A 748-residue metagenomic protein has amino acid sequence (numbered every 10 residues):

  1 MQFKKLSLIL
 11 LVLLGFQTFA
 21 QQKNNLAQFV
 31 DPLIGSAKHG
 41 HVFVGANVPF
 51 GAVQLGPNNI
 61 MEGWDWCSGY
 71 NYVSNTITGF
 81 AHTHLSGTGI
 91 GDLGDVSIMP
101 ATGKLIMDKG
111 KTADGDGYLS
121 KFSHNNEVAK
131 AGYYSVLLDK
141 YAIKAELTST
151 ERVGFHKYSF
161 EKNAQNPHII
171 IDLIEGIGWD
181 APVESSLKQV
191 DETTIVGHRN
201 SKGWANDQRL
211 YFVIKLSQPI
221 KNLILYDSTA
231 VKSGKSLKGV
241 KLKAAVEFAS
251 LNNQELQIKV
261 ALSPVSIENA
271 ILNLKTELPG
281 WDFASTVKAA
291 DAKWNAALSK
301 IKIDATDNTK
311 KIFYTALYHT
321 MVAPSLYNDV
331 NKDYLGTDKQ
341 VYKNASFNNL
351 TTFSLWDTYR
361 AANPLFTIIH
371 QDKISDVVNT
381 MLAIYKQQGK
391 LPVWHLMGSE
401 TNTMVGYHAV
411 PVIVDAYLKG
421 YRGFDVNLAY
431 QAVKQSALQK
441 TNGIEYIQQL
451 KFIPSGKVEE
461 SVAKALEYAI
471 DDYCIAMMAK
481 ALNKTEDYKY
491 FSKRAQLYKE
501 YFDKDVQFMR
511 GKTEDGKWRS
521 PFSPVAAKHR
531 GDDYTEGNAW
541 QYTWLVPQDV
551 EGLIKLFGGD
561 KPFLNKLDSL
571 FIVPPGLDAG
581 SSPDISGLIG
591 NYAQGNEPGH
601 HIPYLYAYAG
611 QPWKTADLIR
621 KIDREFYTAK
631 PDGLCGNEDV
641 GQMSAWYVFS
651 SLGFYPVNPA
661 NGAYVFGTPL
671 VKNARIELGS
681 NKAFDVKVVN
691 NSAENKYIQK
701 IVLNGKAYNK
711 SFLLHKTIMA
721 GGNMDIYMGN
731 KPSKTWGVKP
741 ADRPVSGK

Functional and structural regions predicted by a protein language model:
M1-Q22: Bacterial Sec-dependent N-terminal signal peptides
Q21-N363, T367-P411, Y417-L466, C474 (+10 more regions): Accessory carbohydrate-recognition regions in carbohydrate-active enzymes
D471: ATP-dependent phospho-/nucleotidyl transfer catalytic cores
Y697: Extracellular attachment/recognition segments
